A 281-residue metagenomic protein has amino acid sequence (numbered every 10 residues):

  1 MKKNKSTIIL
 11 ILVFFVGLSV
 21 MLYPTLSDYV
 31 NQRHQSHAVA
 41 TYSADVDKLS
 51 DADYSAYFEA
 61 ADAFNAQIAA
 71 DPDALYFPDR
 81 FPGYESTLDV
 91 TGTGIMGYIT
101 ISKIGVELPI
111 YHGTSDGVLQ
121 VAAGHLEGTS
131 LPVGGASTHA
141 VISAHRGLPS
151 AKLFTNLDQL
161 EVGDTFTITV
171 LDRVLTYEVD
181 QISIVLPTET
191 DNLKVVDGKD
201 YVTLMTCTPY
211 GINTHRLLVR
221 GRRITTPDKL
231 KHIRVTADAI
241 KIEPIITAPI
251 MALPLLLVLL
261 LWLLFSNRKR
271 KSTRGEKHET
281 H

Functional and structural regions predicted by a protein language model:
M1-K3, H278-E279: C-terminal accessory segment of soluble enzyme catalytic cores
K3-P244: Solvent-exposed, non-transmembrane regions of membrane-associated and secreted proteins
R234-H281: C-terminal single-pass membrane-anchor helix
